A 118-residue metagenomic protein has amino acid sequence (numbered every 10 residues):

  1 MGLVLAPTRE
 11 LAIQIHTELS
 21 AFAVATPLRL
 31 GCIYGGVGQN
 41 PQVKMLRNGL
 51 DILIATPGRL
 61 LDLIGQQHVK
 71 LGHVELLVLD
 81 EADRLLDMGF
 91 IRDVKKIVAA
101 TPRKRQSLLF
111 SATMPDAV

Functional and structural regions predicted by a protein language model:
M1-G65, H73-L76, P115-D116: Conserved nucleic-acid-binding Ia/Ib motif block in the N-terminal RecA-like helicase ATPase lobe
A21, K70-V118: Post-DEXD/H (motif II) to motif III coupling segment of the RecA-like Helicase ATP-binding lobe
